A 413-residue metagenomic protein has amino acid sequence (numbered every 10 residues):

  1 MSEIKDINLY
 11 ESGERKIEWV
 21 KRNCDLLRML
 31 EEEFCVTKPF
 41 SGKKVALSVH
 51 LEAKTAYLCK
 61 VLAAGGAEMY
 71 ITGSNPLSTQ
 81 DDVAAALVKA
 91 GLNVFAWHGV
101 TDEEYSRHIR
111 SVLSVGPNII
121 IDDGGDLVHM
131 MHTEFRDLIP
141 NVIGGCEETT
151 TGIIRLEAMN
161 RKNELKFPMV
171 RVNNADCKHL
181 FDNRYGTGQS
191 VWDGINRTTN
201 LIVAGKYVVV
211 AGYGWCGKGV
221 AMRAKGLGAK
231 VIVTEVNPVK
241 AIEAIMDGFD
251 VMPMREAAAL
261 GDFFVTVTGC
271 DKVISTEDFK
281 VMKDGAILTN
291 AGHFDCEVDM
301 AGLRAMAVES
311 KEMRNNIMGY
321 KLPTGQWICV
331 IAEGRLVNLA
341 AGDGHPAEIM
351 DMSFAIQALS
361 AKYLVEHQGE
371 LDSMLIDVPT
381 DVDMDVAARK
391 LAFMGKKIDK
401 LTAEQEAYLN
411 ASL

Functional and structural regions predicted by a protein language model:
M1-F40, I71-T79, A84-K206, N410: Glycine/serine-rich phosphate-binding loop and adjoining beta1-alpha1 elements at the start of nucleotide-handling
L9-L26, F40, K44, E52 (+3 more regions): Adenosine-phosphate binding glycine-rich loop
M29-E32, A63, S114-G116, V128-H129 (+3 more regions): Rossmann-fold NAD(P) dinucleotide-binding segment
L47-T55, N75-T79, G125-L127, W215: Gly/Ser/Thr-rich loops at beta-strand to alpha-helix junctions that form or flank small-molecule/cofactor-binding
V49-A67, D182, G186-L260, T266-T268 (+1 more regions): Glycine-rich phosphate/diphosphate-binding loop of Rossmann-like nucleotide-binding domains
Q80-A90, F135-K166, V170, I287 (+3 more regions): Rossmann-fold NAD(P)-binding glycine/threonine-rich loop
A241, I245-Q326: Rossmann-like adenosine-cofactor binding region
